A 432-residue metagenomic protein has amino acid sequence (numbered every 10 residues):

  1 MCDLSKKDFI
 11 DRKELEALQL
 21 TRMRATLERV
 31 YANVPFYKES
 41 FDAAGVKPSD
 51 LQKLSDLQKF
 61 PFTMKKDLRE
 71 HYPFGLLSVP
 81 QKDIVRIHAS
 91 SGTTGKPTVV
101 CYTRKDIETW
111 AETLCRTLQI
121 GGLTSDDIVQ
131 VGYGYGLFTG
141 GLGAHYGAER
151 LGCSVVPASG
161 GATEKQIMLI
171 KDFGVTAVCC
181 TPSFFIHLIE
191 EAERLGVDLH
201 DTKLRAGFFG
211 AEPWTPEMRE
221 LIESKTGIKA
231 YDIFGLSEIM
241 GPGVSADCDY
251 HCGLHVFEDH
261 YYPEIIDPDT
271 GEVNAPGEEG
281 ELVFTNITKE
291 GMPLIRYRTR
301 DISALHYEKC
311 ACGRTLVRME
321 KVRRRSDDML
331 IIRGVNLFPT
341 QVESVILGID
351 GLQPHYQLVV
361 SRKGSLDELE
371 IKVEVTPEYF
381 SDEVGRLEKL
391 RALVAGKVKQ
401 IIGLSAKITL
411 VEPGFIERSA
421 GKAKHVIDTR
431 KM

Functional and structural regions predicted by a protein language model:
M1-A89, T94-E112, R116-I120, S365-V373 (+4 more regions): Nucleotide 5′-phosphate-binding alpha/beta core
M1-K6, F60-Y231, I239, G243-D249 (+4 more regions): Active-site phosphate/ATP/adenylate-binding loop shared across adenylate-forming ligases
T21, F173, T202, Y297 (+1 more regions): Structured loop/turn residues at beta-strand edges in well-structured enzyme cores
G95, G196, T270-G271, G421: Detector for glycine-centered tight turns/loop "hinges" at secondary-structure junctions
A158, I233, I266, S361 (+1 more regions): Conserved beta-strand termini and adjacent loop/short-helix elements that scaffold enzyme active sites in alpha/beta
V178, T288-I402, G421: AMP-binding/adenylate-forming catalytic core of the ANL superfamily
T181, G210, T285, H306 (+2 more regions): Conserved residues at the C-terminal ends of beta-strands
R205, W214-K309: Conserved AMP-binding/adenylate-forming
